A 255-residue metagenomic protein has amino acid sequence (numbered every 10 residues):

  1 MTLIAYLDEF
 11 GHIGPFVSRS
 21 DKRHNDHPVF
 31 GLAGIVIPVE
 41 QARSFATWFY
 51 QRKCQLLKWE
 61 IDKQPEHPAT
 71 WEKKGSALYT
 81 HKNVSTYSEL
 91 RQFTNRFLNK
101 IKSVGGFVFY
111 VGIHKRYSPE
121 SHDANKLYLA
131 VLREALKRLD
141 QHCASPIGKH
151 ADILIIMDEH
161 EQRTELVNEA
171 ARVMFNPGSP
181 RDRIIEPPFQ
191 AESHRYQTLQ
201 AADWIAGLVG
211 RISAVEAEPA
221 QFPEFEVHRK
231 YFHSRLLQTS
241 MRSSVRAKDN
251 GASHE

Functional and structural regions predicted by a protein language model:
M1-E255: Phosphate-ester processing/binding pockets and catalytic centers
